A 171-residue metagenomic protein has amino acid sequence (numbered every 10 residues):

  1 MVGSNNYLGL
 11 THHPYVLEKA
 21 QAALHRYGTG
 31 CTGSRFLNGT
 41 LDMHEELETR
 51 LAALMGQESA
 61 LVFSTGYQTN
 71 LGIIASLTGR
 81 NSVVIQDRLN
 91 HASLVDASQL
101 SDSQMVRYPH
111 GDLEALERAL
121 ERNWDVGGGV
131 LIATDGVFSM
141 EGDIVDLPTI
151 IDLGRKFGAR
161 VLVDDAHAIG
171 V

Functional and structural regions predicted by a protein language model:
M1-T29, A159: N-terminal "arm"/small-domain region of PLP-dependent enzymes with the aminotransferase-like
G9-L10, L37-T40, A92, L113-E114 (+2 more regions): Short, small-residue-enriched loops and turns at beta-alpha junctions that line or gate enzyme active sites
E18-G66: Conserved N-terminal alpha-helix of the aminotransferase class I/II PLP-enzyme fold
A20, L94, I150: Aromatic/hydrophobic pocket-lining residues that form π-stacking "cages" and hydrophobic walls in ligand
I73-A92: Conserved PLP-anchoring active-site segment centered on the Schiff-base-forming lysine
R80, L100-D102, F157: Short, structured coil segments at secondary-structure junctions
V106, H110-V163: Active-site phosphate-binding strand-loop segment of PLP-dependent enzymes
